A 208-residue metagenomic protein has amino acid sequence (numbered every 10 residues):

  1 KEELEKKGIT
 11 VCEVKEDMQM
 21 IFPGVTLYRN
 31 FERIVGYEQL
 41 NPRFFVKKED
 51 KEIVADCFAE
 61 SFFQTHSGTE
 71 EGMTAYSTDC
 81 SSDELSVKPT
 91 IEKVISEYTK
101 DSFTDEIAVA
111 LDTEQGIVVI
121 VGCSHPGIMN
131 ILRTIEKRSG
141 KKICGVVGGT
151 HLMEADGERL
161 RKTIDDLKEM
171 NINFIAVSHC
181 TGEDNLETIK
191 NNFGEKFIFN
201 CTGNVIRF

Functional and structural regions predicted by a protein language model:
K1-I21, E84, K190, G194-R207: Non-globular, low-confidence helical/coil segments that flank catalytic cores
K1-M18, T26-R43, K168-A176: Active-site HxH/HxHxD metal-binding segment of metal-dependent hydrolases
V11, L27-Y28, V109, V146 (+1 more regions): Generic structural hydrophobic/aromatic packing signal, biased to beta-strands
Q19-H66, Y76, D83, V87-E114: Active-site-proximal loop/helix segment associated with metal-binding centers of metalloenzymes
M20-V25, G157, L186-E187, R207-F208: Short, solvent-exposed polar/charged micro-motifs at secondary-structure junctions
S61-F63, T69, V87, I95-A108 (+1 more regions): Cap/insert and terminal regions of metallo-dependent hydrolase folds
